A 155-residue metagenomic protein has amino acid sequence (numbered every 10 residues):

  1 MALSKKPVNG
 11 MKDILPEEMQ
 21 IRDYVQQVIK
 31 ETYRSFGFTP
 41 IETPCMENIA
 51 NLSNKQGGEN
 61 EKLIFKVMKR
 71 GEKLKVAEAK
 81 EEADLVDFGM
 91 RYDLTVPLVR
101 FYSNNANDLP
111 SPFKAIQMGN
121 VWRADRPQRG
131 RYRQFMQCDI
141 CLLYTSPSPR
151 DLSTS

Functional and structural regions predicted by a protein language model:
M1-S146, R150: TRNA-recognition modules of translation machinery and tRNA-sensing kinases, especially anticodon-binding
